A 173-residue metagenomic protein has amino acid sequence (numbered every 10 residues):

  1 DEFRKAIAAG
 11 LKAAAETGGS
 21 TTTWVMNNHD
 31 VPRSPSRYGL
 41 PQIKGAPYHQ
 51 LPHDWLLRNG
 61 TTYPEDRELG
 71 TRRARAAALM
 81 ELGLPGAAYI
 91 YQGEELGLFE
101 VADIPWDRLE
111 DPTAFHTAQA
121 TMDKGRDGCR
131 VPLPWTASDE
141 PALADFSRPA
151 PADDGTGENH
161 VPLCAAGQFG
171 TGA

Functional and structural regions predicted by a protein language model:
D1-A173: Active-site and adjacent substrate-binding regions of carbohydrate-active enzymes
